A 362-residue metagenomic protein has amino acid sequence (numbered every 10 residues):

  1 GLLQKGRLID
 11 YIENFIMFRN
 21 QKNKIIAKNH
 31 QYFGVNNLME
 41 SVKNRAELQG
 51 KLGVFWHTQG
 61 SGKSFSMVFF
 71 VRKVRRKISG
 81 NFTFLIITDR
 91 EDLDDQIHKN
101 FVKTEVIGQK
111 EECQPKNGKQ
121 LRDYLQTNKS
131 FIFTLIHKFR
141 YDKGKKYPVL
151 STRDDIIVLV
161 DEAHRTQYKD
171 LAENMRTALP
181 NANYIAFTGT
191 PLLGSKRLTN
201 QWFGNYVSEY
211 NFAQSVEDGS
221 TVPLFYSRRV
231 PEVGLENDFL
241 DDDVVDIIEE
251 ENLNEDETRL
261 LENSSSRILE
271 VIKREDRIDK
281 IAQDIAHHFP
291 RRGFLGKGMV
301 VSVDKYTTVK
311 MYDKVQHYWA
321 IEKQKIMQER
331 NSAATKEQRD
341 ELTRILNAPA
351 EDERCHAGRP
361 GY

Functional and structural regions predicted by a protein language model:
G1-T83, D92, Q96-G108, T127-F131 (+4 more regions): ATP-dependent helicase/translocase motor core
T58, D89, V303: P-loop (Walker A) phosphate-binding loop of NTP-binding proteins
Q59, H164-R165, A178-S195, G219: Conserved helicase ATPase motor motifs in RecA-like P-loop NTPase domains
E91, E112-Q120, I136-Y141, D304-K305 (+1 more regions): Conserved helicase motor
E91-L93, H137-R140, H164-R165, T190-G194 (+3 more regions): Conserved nucleotide-binding/hydrolysis micro-motifs of P-loop NTPases
E111-E112, A320-Y362: Short mixed-charge
S130-N174: Conserved RecA-like ASCE ATPase "motif II neighborhood" in helicase/translocase motors
R197-K297, M311-R339: Interdomain helical connector at the RecA1-RecA2 junction of SF1/SF2 helicase-like NTPases
